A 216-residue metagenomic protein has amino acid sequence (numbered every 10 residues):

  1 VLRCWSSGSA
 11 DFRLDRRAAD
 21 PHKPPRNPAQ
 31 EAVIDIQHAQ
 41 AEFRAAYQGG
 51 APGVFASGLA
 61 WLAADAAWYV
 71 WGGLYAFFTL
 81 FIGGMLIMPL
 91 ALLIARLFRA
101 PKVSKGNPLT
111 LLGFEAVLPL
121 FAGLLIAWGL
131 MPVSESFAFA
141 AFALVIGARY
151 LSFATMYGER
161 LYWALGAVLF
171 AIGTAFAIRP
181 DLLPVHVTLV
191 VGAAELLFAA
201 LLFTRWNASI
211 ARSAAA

Functional and structural regions predicted by a protein language model:
K23-A45: Short, Lys/Arg-rich, polar N-terminal cytosolic tail immediately upstream of the first transmembrane signal-anchor
A39, L92-G106, A148-M156, A199-N207: C-terminal ends of transmembrane helices
R44-G53, G106-G113, M131-F137, A154-W163: Short, amphipathic, aromatic/basic-enriched membrane-interface segments that mark the entry/exit of transmembrane
G53-L112, V117-L118: Selected alpha-helical membrane-embedding segments in polytopic membrane proteins
G58-Y69, P119-G129, Y150-L151, L169-P180: Hydrophobic alpha-helical transmembrane segments and adjacent interfacial helices in integral membrane proteins
L120-F170: Membrane-proximal helix-loop-helix units in multi-pass membrane proteins
L161-A216: Terminal transmembrane helical module of multi-pass membrane proteins
